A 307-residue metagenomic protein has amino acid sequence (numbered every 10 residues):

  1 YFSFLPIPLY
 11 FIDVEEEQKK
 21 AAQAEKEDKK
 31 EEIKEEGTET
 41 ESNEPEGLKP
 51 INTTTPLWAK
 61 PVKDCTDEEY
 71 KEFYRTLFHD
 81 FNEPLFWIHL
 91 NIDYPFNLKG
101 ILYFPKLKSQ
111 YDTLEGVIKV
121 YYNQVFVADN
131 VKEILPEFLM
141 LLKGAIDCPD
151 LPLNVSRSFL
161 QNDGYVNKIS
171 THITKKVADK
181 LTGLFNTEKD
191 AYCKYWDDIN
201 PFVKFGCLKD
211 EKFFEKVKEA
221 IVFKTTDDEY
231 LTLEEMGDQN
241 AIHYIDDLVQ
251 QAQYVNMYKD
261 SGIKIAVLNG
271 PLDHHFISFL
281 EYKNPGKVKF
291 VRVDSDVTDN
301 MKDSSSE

Functional and structural regions predicted by a protein language model:
Y1-E307: Conserved GHKL (Bergerat-fold) ATPase module
